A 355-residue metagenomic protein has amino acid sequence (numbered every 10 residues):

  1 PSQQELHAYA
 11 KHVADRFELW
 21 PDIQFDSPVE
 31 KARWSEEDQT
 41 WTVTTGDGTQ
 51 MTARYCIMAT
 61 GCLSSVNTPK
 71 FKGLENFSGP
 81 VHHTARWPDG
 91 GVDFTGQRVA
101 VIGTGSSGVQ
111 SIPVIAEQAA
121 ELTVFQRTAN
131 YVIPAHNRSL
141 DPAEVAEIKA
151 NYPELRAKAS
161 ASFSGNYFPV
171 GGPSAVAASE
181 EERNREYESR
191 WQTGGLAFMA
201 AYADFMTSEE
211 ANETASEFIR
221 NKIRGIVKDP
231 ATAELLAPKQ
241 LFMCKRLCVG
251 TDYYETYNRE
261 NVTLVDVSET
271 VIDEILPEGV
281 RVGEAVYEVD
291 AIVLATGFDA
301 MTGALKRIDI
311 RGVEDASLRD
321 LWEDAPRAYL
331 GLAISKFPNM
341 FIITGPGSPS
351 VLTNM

Functional and structural regions predicted by a protein language model:
P1-E75, G90-F94, T104, V109 (+1 more regions): N-terminal FAD-binding dinucleotide-binding subdomain shared by FAD-dependent oxidases/monooxygenases
E75-V81: Active-site proximal beta-strand in glycosyltransferases
H82-G96: A short, basic/flexible loop-to-alpha-helix module at the beginning of a structural domain
